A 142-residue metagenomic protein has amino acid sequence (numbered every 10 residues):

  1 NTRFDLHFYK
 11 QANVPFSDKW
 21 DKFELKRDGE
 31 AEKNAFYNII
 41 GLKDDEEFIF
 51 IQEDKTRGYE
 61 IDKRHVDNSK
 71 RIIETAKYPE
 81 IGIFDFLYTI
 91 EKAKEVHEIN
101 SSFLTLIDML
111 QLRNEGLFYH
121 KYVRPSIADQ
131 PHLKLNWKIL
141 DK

Functional and structural regions predicted by a protein language model:
N1-K142: Catalytic machinery of carbohydrate-active enzymes, primarily nucleotide-sugar-dependent glycosyltransferases
